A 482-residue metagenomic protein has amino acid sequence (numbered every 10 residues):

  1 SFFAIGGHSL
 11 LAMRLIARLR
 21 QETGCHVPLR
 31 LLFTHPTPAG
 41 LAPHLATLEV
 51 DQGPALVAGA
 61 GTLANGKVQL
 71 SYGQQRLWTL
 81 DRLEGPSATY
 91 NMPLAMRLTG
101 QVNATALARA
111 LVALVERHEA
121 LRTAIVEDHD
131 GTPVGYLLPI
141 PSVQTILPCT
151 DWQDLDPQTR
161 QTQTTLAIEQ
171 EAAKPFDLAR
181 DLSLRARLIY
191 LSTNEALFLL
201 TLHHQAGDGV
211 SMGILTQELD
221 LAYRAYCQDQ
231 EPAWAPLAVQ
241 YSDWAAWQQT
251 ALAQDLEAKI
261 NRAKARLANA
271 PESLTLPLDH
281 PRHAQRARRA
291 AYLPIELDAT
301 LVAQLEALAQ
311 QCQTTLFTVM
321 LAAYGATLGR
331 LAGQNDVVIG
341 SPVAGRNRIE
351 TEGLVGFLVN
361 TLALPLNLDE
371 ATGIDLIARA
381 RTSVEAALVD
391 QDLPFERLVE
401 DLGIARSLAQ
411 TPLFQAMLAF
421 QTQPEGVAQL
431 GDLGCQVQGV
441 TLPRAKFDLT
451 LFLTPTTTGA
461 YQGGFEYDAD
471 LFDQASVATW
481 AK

Functional and structural regions predicted by a protein language model:
S1-E84, T105, R109, T162-L166 (+5 more regions): Regions immediately C-terminal to embedded phosphopantetheine-bearing carrier domains
F2, Q21, Q75-G85, P93-V102 (+12 more regions): Adenylate-forming
G6, I140-V143, L362: A short linear beta-strand->loop->alpha-helix hinge motif most characteristic of winged-helix/helix-turn-helix
A39, P43-H44, A110-A167, A222 (+1 more regions): Non-catalytic N-terminal regions of enzymes
V210-S211: Acidic donor-diphosphate engagement hotspot in glycosyltransferases and nucleotidyltransferases that stabilizes
L215: Interfaces and regulatory segments of ATP-dependent nucleotide/adenylate/phosphodiester-chemistry enzymes
